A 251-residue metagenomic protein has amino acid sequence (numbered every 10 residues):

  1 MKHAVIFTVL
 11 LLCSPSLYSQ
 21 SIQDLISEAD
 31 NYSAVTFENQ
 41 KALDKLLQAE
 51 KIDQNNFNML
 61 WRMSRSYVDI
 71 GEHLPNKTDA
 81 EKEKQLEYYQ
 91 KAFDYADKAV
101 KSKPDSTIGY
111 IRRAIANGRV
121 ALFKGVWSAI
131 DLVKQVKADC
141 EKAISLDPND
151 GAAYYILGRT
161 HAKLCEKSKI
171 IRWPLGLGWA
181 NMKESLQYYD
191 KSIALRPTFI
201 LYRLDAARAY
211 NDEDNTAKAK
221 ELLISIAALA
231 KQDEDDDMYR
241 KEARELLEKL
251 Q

Functional and structural regions predicted by a protein language model:
M1-A4: Positively charged n-region of N-terminal signal peptides that target proteins for export
C13-S14: N-terminal signal peptide c-region/cleavage motif recognized by signal peptidases
S21-K51, N58: Start-of-domain marker
I22-Q23, L201, D205, A209 (+2 more regions): Terminal, low-structured helical/coil segments at or just beyond the last alpha-helical repeat
A34-K41, K45, R65-D105, I115-N149 (+3 more regions): Short coil/linker segments at helix-helix boundaries
Q48-S66, S106-I108: Short, charge-rich amphipathic alpha-helical segments embedded in non-transmembrane helical bundles/solenoids
